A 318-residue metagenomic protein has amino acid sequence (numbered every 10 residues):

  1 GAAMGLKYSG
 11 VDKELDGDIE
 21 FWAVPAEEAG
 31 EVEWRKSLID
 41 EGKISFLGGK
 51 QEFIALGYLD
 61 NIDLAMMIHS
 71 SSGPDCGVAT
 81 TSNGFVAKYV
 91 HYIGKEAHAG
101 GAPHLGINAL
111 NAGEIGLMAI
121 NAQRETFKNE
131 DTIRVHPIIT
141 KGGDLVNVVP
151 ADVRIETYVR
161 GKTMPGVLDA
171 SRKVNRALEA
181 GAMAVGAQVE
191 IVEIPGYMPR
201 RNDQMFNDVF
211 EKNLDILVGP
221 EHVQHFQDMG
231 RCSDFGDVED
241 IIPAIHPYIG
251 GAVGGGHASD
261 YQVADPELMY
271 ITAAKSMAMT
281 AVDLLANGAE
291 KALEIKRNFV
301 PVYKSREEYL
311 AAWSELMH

Functional and structural regions predicted by a protein language model:
G1-M4: DPxDG-like acidic metal-binding loop motif
L6-S9, K13-H136, G143-V148: Histidine/acidic-residue-rich, glycine-tolerant segments that coordinate divalent metal ions
E114-H318: Metal-dependent amide/peptide-bond hydrolase catalytic core, centered on the "pita-bread" metallohydrolase fold
